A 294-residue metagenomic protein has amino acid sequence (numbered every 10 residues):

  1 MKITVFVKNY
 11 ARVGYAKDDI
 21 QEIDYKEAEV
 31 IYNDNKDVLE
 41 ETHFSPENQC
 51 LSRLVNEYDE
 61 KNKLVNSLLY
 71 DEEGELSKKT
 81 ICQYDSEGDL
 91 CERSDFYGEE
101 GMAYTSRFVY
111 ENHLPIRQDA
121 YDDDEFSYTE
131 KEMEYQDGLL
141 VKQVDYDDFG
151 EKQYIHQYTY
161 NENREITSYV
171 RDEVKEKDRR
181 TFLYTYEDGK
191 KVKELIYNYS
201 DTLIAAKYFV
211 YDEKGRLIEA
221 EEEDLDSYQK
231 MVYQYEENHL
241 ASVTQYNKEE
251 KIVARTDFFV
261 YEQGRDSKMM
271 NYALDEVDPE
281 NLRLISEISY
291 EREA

Functional and structural regions predicted by a protein language model:
M1-A294: Buried hydrophobic residues that stabilize the cores of well-folded domains
